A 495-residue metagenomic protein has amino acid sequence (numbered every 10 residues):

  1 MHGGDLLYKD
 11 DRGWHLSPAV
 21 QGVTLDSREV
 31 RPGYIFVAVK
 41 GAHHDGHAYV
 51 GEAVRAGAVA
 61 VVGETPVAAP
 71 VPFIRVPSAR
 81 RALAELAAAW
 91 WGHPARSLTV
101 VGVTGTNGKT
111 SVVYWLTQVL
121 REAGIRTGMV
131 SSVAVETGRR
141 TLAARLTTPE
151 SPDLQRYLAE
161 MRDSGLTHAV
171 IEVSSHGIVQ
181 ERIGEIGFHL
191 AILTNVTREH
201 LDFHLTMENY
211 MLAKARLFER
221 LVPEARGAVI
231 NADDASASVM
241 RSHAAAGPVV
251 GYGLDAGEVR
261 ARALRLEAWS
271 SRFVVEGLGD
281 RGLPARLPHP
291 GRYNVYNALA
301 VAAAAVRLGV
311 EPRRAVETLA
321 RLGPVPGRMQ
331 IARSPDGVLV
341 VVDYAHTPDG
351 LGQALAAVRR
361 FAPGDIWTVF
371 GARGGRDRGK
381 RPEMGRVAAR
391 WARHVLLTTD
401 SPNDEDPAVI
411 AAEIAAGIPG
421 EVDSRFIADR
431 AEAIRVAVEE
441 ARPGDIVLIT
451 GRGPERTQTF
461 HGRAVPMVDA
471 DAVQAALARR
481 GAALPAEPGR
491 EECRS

Functional and structural regions predicted by a protein language model:
M1-A89, G227, A235, R260-A263 (+5 more regions): N-terminal leader/targeting and accessory segments in enzymes
G41-A42, S175-H176, R198-E199, D234-A235 (+4 more regions): Short glycine-rich anion-binding loops that position phosphate/pyrophosphate groups of nucleotides and phosphorylated
G41-H44, P324-G327, D349-G420, R430 (+2 more regions): Active-site beta-alpha connecting loops in nucleotide-dependent enzymes
G51-E52, A56-G57, V62, P72 (+4 more regions): P-loop/Walker A phosphate-binding loop and immediately adjacent motor/lid segment at beta-alpha junctions
R55, V59-T65, G227-A232, W367-G371 (+1 more regions): Short internal beta-strands
G63-P70, F188-V340, A415-R425, P488-C493: Acidic, Mg2+-coordinating active-site environments of NTP-dependent enzymes
A82-A232, S238-A246, L299, L308 (+2 more regions): Phosphate-binding loop of NTP-binding sites
I446-R479: Glycine/aspartate-rich loop-and-adjacent alpha/beta segment that forms the canonical ThDP
